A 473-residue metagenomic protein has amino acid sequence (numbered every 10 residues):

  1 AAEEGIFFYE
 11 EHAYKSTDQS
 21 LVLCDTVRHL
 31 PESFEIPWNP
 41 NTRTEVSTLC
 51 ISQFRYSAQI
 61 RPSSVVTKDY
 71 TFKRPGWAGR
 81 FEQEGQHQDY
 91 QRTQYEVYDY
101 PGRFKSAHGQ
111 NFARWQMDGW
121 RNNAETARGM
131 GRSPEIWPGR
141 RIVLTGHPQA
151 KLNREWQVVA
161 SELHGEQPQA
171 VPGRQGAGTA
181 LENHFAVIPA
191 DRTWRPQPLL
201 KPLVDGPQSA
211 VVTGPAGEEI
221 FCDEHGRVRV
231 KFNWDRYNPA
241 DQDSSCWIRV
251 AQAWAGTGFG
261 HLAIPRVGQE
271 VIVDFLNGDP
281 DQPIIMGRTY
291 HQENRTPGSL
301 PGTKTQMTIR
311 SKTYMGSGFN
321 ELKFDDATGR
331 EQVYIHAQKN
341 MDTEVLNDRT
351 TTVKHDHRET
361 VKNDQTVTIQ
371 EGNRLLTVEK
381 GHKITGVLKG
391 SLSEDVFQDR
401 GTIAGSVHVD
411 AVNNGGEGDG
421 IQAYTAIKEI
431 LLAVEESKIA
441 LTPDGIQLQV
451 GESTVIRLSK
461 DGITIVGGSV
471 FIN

Functional and structural regions predicted by a protein language model:
A1-A190: Extended, domain-scale alpha-helical bundle/helix-rich regions
A2, I6, K15, S20-T26 (+1 more regions): Structural signature for extended repeat/solenoid scaffolds and their inter-repeat hinge/linker regions, spanning
Y9, P31-F34, S57, S64-D69 (+12 more regions): Short helix/loop capping segments that flank catalytic or ligand/cofactor-binding pockets
Q53-I60, N122-R132, P198-P202, I220 (+4 more regions): Hydrophobic alpha-helical scaffolding
A58-I60, E135-W137, K151, L203-D205 (+3 more regions): Short, surface-exposed loop/turn motifs at beta-strand boundaries within globular domains
R140, L144-G146, V267-N277, G467: Flexible glycine-rich surface loops and low-complexity tracts that mediate binding to linear polymers
A190-P207: Short boundary/loop segments of OB/S1/cold-shock single-stranded nucleic-acid-binding domains
V466-G468, N473: Long, distal/terminal scaffolding or interaction modules with repetitive or compositionally biased sequence
